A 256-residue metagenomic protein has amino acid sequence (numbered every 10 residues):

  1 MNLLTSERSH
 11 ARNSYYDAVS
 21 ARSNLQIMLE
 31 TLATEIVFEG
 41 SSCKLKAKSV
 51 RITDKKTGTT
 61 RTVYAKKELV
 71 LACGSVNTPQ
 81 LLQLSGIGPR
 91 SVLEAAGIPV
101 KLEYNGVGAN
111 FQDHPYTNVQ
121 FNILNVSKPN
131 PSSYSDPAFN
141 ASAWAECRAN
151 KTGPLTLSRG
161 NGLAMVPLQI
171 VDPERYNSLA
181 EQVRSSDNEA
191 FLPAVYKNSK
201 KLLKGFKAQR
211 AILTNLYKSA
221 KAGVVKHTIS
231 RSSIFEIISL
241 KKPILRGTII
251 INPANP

Functional and structural regions predicted by a protein language model:
M1-E39, L45-A47, V119-N122, N130 (+1 more regions): Conserved redox-cofactor binding core of oxidoreductases
L29-V37, R51, S219-S239: A glycine-rich dinucleotide-binding beta-alpha-beta segment and adjacent secondary-structure elements that constitute
E39, R51-K55, P167, N252-A254: A generic structural motif
G40-K46, K55-T59, D172-R175: Short, solvent-exposed loop/turn segments that connect beta-strands within catalytic domains and beta-strand-rich
T57-E68, A72: Core beta-strand elements of the Rossmann-like FAD/NAD(P) dinucleotide-binding domain in flavoenzyme oxidoreductases
L71-A96, V119: Flavin (primarily FAD) binding-site architecture
P89-R231: Mid-to-C-terminal "cap/lid" subdomains and adjacent gly/pro-rich loops that border and regulate access to redox
A164-L168, S233-P256: C-terminal segments that line or cap access tunnels to active or ligand-binding sites in enzymes and enzyme-associated
